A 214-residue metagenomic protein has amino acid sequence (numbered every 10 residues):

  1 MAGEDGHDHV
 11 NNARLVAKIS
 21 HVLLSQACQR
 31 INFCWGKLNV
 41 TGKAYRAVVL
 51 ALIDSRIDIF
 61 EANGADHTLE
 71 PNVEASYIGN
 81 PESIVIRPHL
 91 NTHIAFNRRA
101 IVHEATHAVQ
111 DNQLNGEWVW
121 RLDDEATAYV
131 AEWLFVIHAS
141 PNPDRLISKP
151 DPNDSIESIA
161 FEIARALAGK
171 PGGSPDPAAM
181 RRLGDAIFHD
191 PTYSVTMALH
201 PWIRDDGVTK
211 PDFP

Functional and structural regions predicted by a protein language model:
A17-I84: Auxiliary, metal-adjacent structural segments of Zn-dependent hydrolase domains
S20, L24, V48, L52-I53 (+4 more regions): Extended low-polarity, hydrophobic cluster-rich segments
G36, N142-S148, P171-D176: Charged, low-complexity interaction regions
I84-I101: Short pre-active-site segment immediately N-terminal to the catalytic Zn-binding motif
R99-N112: Active-site recognition of the HExxH zinc-binding catalytic motif
N112-R121: Active-site nucleophile-His-acid catalytic modules used for acyl/amide transfer and hydrolysis across diverse enzymes
W120-S155: Post-HExxH zinc-binding segment in Zn-dependent metallohydrolases
A164-P214: Pan-zinc metallopeptidase signature
